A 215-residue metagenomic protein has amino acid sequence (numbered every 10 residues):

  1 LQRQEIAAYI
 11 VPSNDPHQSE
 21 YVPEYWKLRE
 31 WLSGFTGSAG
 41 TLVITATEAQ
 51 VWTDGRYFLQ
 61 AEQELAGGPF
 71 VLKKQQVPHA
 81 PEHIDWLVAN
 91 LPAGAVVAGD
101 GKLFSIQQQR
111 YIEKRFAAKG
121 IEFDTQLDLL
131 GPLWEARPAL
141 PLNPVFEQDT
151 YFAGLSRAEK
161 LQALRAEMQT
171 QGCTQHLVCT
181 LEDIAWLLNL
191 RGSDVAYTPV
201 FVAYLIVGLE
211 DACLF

Functional and structural regions predicted by a protein language model:
L1-P92, V96, F104, Q108-F215: N-terminal accessory/capping or targeting/presequence segment of soluble
